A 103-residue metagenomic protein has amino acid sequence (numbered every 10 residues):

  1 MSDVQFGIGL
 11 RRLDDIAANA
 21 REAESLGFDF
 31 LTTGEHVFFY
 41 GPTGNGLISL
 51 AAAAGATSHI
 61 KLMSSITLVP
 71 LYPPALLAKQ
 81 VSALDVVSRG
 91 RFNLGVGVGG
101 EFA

Functional and structural regions predicted by a protein language model:
M1-T57, K61: N-terminal beta1-alpha1-beta2 module of alpha/beta enzyme domains
S2-R12, L71-A103: Flexible, glycine-rich active-site loops centered on histidine and acidic residues that chelate a metal or position
T32, M63, N93-G95: Conserved beta-strand positions in the central sheet of alpha/beta enzyme cores
E35, I66, V96-G100: Glycine-rich, histidine-containing beta strand-loop boundary motifs that form or position
V37-G41, T67-P73: Glycine-rich "substrate-gating" loop/helix at the edge of Rossmann-like oxidoreductase active sites
